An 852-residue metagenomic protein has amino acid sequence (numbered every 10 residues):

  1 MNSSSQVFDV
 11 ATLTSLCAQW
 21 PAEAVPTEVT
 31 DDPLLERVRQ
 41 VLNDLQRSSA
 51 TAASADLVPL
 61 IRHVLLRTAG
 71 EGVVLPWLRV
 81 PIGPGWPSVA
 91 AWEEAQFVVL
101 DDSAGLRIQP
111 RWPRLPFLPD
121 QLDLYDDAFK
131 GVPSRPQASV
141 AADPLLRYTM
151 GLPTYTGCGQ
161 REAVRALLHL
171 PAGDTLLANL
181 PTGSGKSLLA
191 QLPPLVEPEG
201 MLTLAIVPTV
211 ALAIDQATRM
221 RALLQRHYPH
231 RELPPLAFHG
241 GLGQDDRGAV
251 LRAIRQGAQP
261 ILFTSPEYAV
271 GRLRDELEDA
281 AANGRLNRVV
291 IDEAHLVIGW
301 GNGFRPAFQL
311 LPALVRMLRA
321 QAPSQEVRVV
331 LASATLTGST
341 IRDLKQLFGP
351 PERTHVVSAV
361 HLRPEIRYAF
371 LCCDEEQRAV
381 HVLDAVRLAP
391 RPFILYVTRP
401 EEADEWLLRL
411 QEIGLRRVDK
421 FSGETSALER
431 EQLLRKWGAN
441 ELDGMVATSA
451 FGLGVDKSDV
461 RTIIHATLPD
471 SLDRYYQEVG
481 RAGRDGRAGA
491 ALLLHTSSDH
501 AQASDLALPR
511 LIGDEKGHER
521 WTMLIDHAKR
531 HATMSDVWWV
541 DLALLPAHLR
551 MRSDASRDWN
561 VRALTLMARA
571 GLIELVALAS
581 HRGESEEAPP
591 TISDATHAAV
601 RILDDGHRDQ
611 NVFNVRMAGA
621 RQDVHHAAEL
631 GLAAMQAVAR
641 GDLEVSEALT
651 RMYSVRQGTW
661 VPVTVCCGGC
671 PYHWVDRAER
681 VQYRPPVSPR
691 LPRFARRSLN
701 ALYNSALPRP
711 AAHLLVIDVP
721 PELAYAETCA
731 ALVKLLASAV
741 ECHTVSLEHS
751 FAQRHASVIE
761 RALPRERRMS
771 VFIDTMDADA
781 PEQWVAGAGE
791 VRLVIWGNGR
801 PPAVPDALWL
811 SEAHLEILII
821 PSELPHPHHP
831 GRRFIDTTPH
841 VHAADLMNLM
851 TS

Functional and structural regions predicted by a protein language model:
M1-R363, H381-P390, P400, E405-R416 (+12 more regions): N-terminal helicase ATP-binding lobe
P153-T154, A334, S339, V687-L707: A contiguous, basic/glycine-rich beta-loop/short-helix subdomain that forms a polymer-engagement track
T264, A447, H465: Short beta-strand and adjacent tight-turn residues that come in two discontinuous sequence segments and form the edges
S339-R342, V357-S358, I366, V380 (+2 more regions): Interdomain linker/hinge connecting the two RecA-like lobes of the SF2 helicase core
R367-C373: Short beta-strand elements at the ligand-binding edges of bilobed clamshell
A385-D404, L408-G423, E429-G444, V455-P689 (+4 more regions): C-terminal helicase lobe
L715-I717, Q753, S757-D777, L818: Intrinsically disordered, compositionally biased low-complexity segments in eukaryotic proteins
S770-T775, Q783-P801: Short, well-ordered secondary-structure micro-motifs within conserved domains or adaptor modules
